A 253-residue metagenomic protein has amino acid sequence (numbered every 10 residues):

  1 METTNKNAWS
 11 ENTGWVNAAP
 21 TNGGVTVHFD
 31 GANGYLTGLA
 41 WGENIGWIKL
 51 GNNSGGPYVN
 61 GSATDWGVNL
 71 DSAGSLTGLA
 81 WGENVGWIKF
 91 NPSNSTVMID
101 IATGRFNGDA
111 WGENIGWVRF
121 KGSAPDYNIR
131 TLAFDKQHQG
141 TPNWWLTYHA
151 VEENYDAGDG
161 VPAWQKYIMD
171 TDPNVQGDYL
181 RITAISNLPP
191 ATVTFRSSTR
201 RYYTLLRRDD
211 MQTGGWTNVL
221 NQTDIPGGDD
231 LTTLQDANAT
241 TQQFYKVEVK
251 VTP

Functional and structural regions predicted by a protein language model:
M1-H138: Peripheral, non-catalytic segments of secretory and membrane proteins
F134-P253: Short, composition-biased motifs enriched in small/polar/acidic residues
